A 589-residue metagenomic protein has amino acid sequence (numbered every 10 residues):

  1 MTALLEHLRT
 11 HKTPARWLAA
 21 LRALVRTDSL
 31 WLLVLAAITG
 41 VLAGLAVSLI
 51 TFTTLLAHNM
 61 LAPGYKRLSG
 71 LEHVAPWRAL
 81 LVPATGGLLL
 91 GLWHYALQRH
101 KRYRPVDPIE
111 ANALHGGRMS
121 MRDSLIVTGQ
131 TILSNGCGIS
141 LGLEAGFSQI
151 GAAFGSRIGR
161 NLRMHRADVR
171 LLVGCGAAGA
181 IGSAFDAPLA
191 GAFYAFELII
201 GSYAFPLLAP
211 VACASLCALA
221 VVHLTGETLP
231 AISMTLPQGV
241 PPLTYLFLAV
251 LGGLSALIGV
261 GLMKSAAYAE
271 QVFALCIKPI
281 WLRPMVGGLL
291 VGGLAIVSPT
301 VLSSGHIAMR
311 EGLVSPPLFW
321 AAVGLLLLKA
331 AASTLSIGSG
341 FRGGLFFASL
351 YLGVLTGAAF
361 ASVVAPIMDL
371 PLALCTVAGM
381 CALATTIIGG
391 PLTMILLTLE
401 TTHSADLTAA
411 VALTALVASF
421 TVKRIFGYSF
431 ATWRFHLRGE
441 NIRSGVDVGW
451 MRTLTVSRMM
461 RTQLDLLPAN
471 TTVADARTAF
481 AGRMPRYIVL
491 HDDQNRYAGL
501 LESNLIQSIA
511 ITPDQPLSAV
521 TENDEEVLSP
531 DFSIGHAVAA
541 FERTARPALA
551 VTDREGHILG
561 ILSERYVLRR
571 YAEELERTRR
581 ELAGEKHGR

Functional and structural regions predicted by a protein language model:
M1-T453, S457, T462-Q463, L467-A479 (+7 more regions): Alpha-helical transmembrane segments and immediately membrane-proximal extracytoplasmic
T10-T13, A510, D514, G584-K586: Short, flexible coil/linker elements and helix-boundary hinge sites characteristic of intrinsically disordered
W433-H436, D447-V448, D524-E526, A539 (+2 more regions): Low-complexity, flexible helical/coil segments
M460-L466, T472-Y497, E502-L559, E564-L568: Helix-loop-beta junctions that constitute the ligand-sensing/allosteric loops of cytosolic regulatory sensor domains
R565-R589: Juxtadomain coupling helices with adjacent low-complexity linkers
